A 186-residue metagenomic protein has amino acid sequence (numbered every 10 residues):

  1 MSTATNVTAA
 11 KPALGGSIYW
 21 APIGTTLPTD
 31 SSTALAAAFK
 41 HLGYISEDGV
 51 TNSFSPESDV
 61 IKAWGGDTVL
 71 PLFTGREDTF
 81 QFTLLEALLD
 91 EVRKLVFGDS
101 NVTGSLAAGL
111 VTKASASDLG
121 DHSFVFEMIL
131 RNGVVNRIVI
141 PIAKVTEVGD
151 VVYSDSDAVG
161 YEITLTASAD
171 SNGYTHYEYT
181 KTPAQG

Functional and structural regions predicted by a protein language model:
S2-V92, I142-G160: Solvent-exposed edge beta-strands and adjacent loop segments that serve as assembly or binding interfaces
Y19-W20, P28, E47, S53 (+5 more regions): Intrinsically disordered, low-complexity, compositionally biased regions/tails
S46, L130, D170: Acidic surface patches and DE-rich sequence motifs
D78-F80, G120-F124, N136, V159-I163: Generic beta-strand structural signal
T83-A87, I129, T166-S168: Solvent-exposed residues in well-ordered beta-strands and their adjoining turns, especially edge/terminal strands
L89-V139: Short helix-loop boundary/capping segments
N136-G186: Mixed-charge, glycine-accented linear interaction segment located at domain edges/termini
